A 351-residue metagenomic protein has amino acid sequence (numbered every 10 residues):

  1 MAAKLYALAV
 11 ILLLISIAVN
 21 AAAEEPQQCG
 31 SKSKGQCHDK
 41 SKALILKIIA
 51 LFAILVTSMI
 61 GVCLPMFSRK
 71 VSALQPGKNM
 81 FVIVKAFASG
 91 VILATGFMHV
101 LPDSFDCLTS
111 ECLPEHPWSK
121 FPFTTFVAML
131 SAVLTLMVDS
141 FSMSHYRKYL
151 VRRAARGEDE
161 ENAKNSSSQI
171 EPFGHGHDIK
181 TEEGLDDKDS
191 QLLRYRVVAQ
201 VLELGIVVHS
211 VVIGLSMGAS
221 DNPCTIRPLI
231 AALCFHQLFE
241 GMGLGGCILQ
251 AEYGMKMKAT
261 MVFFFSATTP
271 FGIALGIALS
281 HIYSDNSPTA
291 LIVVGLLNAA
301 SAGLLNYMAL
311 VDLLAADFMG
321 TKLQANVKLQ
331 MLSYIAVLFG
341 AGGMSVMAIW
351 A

Functional and structural regions predicted by a protein language model:
A2-A351: Membrane metalloprotein/metal-transporter helix-bundle signature
